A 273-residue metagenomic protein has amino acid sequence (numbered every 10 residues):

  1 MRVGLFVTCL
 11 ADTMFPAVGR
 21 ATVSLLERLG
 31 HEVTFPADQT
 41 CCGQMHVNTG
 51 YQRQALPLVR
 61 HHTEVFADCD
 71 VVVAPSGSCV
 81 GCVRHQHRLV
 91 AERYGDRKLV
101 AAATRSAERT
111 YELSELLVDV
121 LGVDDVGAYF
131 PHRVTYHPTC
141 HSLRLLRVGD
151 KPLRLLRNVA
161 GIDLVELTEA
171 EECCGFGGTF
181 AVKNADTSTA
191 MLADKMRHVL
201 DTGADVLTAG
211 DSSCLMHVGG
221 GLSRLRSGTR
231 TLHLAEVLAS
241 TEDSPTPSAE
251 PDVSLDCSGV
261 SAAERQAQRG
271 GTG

Functional and structural regions predicted by a protein language model:
M1-G273: Iron-sulfur cluster-binding electron-transfer modules in prokaryotic oxidoreductases
